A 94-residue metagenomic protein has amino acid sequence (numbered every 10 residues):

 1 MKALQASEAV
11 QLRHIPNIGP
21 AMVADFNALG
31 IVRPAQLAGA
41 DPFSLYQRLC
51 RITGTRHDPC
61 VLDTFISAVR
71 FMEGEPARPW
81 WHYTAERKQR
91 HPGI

Functional and structural regions predicted by a protein language model:
M1-P16, P20-I94: C-terminal extensions
